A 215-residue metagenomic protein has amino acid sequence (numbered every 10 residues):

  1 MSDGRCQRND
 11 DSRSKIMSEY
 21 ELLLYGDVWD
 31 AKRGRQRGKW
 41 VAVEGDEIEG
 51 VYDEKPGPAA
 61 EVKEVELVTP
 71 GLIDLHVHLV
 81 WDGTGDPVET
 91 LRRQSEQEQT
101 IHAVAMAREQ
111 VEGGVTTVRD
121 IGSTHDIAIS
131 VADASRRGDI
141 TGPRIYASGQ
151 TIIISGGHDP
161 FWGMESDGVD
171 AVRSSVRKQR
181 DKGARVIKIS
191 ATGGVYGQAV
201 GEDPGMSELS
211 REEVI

Functional and structural regions predicted by a protein language model:
S12-G57, E66-V68: N-terminal metal-binding scaffold of metallo-dependent hydrolase/deaminase domains
G26, V41, D46, V65 (+5 more regions): Divalent metal-coordination and catalytic microenvironments
E66-R137, E212: Metal-associated gating/positioning segment near the N- to mid-region
H78-Q99, R108-V111, T141, G149 (+2 more regions): Active-site gating loops and adjacent loop-to-helix segments of metal-dependent hydrolytic enzymes
Q99-A107, D167-K178: Short, acidic/polar
H102-A128, G142-I153, A184-G197: Divalent metal-dependent hydrolysis catalytic cores, especially in the metallo-beta-lactamase
S130, A171-S190, V195-I215: Histidine/acidic residue-rich metal-binding segments in metalloenzymes
